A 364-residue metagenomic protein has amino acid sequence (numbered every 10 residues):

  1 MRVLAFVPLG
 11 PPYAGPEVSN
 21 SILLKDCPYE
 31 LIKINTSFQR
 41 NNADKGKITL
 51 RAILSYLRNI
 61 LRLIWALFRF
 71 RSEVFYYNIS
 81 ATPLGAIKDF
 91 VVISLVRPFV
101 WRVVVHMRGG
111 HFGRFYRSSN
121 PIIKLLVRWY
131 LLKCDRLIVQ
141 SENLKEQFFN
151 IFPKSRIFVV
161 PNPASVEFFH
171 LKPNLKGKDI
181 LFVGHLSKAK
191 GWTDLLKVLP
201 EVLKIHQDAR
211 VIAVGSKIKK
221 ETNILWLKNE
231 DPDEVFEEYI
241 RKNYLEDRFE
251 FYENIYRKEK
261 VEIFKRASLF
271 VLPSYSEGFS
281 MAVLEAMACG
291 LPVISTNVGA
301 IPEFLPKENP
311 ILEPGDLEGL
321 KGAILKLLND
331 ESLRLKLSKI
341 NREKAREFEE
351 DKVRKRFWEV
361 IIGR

Functional and structural regions predicted by a protein language model:
L4-A5, K172-K190, L195-E201, V211-K217: Conserved donor-binding/catalytic core segment of Leloir-type glycosyltransferases
L126-R128, L132-H170: Donor nucleotide-sugar binding/catalytic pocket of nucleotide-sugar-dependent glycosyltransferases
L225-I255: Nucleotide-activated donor-binding/catalytic signature segment of Leloir-type glycosyltransferases, i.e., the conserved
I255, E262-A267: Short alpha-helical donor nucleotide-sugar binding micro-motif in glycosyltransferases
Y275: Aromatic "clamp/platform" in nucleotide-sugar-dependent glycosyltransferases that forms part of the donor/acceptor
P292-S295: Short hydrophobic beta-strand element within catalytic cores of glycosyltransferases and related nucleotide-activated
K307-L317, K326-E331: Conserved acidic donor-binding segment of nucleotide-sugar-dependent glycosyltransferases
G319, K326, L333-E347, E359: A short, well-ordered alpha-helix in the C-terminal region of glycosyltransferases
